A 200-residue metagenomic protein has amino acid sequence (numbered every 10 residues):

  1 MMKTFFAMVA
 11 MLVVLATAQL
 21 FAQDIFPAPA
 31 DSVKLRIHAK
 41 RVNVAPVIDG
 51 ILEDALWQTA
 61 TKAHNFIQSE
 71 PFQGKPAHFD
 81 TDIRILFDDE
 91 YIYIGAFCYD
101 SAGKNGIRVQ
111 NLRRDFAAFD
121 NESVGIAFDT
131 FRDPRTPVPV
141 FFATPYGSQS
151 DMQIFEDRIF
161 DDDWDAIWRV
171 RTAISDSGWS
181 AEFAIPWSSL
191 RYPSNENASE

Functional and structural regions predicted by a protein language model:
M1-F5: Positively charged n-region of N-terminal signal peptides that target proteins for export
A7-Q19: Bacterial N-terminal signal peptides
A22-E200: Structural preference for beta-rich elements and adjacent junctions enriched in aromatics
